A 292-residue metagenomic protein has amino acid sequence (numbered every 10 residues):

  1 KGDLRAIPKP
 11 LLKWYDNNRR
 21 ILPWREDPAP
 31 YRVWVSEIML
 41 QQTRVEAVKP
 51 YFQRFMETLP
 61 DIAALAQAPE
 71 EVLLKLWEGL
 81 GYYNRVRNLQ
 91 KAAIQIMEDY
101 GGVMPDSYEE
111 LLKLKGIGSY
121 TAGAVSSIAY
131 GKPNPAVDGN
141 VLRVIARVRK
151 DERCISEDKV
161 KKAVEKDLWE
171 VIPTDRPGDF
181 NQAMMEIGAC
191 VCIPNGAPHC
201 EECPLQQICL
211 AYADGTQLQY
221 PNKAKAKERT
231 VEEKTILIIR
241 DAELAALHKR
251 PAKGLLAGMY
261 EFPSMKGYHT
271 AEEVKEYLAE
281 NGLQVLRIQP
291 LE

Functional and structural regions predicted by a protein language model:
G2-E201, L205-D214, L218, L283-L286: Catalytic cores of DNA base-excision repair glycosylases
P28, R44, A129, P251-A252 (+2 more regions): Structured beta->alpha junctions
D175, E228, H269: A short glycine-/small-residue-rich loop at the edge of a beta-strand within enzyme catalytic domains
L218-M265: N-terminal strand-loop-strand
G258-E292: The catalytic Nudix box helix
